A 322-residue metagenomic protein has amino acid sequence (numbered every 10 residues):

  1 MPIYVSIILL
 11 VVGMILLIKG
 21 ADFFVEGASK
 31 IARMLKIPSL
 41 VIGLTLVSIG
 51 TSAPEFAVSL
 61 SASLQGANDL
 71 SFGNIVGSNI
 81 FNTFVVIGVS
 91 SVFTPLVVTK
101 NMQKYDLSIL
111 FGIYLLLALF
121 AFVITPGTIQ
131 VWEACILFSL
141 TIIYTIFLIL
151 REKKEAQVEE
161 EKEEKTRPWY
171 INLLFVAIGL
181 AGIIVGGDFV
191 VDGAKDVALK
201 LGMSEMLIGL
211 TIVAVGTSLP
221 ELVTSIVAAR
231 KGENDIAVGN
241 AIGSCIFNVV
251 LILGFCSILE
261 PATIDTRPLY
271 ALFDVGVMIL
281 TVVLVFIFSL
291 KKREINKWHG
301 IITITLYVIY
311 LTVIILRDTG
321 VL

Functional and structural regions predicted by a protein language model:
M1-L322: Hydrophobic alpha-helical segments, chiefly the membrane-spanning helices and signal/signal-anchor peptides
